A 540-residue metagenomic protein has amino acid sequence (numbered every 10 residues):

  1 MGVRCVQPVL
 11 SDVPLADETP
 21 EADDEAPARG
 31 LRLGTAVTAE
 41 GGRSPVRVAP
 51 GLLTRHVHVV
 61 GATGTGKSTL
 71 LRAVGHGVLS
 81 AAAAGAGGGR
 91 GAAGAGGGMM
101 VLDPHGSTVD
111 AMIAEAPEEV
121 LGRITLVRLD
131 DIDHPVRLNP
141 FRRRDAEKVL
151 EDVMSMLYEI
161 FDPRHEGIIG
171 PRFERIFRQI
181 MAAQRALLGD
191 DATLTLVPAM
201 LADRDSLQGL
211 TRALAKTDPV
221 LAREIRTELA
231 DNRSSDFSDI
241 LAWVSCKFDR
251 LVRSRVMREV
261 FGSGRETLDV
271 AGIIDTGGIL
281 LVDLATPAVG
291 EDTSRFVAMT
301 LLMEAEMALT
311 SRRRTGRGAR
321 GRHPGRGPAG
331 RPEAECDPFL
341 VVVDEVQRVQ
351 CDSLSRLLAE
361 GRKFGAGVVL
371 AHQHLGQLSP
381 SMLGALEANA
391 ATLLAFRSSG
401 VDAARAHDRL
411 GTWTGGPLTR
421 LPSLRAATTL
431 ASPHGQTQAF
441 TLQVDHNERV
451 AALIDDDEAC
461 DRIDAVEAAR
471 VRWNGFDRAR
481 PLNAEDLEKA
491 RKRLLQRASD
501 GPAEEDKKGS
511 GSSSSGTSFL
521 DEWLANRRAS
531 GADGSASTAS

Functional and structural regions predicted by a protein language model:
M1-A62, T69-V74, A81-A95, S263-R265 (+3 more regions): Basic- and hydrophobic-enriched, low-structure N-terminal and domain-boundary segments that flank ATP-binding catalytic
R4-G34, D205, G209-A213, D239-W243 (+3 more regions): Conserved P-loop NTPase motor module
V37-G41, A62-T63, L70-A366, T428-H434 (+3 more regions): P-loop NTPase motor domains
P50-L52, D131, R142-R143, L442-R449: A short, sequence-level motif marking secondary-structure junctions
R55, D131-V136, V401-A404: A short acidic, often aromatic-flanked loop/helix-cap motif at beta-alpha or helix-coil junctions that lines enzyme
H56-H58, H105, H372: Histidine-centered active-site/metal-ligand motif
R142-E147, L357-A439: Conserved ATP-driven motor cores of ASCE-family P-loop NTPases powering translocation/secretion/packaging/pilus
